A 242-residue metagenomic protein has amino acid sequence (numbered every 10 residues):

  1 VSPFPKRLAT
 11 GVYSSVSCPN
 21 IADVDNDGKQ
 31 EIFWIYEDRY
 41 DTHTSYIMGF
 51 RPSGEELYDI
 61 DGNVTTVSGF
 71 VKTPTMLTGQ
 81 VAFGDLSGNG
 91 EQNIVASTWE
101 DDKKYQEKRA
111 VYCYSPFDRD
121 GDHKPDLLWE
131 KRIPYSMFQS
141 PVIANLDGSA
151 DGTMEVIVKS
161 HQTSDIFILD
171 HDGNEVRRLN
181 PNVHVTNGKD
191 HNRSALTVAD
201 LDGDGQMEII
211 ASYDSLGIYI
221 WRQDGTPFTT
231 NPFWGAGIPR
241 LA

Functional and structural regions predicted by a protein language model:
V1-V12, E55-T73, Y112, D120-I133 (+2 more regions): Aromatic (tryptophan-biased) beta-strands that constitute blades/sheets of beta-rich domains
S17-V24, E31, G79-S87, N93 (+4 more regions): Beta-propeller blade termini
N26-Y36, G88-T98, G148-K159, G203-S212: Acidic/hydrophobic-patterned starts of short beta strands in beta-sheet-rich repeat architectures
Y36-T42, W99-Y105, Q162-S164, S215-G217: Short glycine/acidic-enriched loop and turn motifs that connect beta-strands
S68, T78-G79: Asp-box/WD-like beta-propeller blade repeats and closely related beta-sheet repeat scaffolds
H161-Q162, P181-T197, S212-S215, W234-R240: Eukaryotic tandem repeat interaction scaffolds
